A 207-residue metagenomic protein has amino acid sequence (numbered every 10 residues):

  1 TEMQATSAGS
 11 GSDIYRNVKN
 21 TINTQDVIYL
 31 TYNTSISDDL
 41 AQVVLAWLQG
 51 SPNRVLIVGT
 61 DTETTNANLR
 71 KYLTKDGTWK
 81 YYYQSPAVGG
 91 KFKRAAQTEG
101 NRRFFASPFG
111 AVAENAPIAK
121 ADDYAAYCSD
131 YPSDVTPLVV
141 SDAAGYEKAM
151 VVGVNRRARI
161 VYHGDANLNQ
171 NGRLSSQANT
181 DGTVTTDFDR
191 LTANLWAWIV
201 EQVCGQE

Functional and structural regions predicted by a protein language model:
T1-T21: A short, well-structured beta->alpha microelement
S10-N17, D39-V43, G145-M150: Alpha-helical scaffolding within the catalytic cores of extracellular/periplasmic polymer-degrading hydrolases
I14, L40-V44, L69, F188-L195: Stable alpha-helical elements in mature extracytoplasmic
N20, V27, T74, A144-M150 (+1 more regions): Extracellular ligand-binding/catalytic regions of CAZymes and related secreted enzymes and adhesion modules
N20-N23, W47-S51, Y131, G153-R156: Extracellular/periplasmic catalytic domains that process cell-envelope and extracellular macromolecules
V27-T31, R54-G59, P137, R159-G164: Structural recognition of the beta-strand scaffold that forms the well-ordered cores of secreted hydrolase catalytic
L30, T34-P117: A glycine-rich, often tryptophan-bearing local segment used as a flexible ligand/cofactor-contacting loop or short
S85-S175: Catalytic beta-strand/loop cores that center a nucleophilic Ser/Cys/Thr and support acyl-enzyme chemistry
